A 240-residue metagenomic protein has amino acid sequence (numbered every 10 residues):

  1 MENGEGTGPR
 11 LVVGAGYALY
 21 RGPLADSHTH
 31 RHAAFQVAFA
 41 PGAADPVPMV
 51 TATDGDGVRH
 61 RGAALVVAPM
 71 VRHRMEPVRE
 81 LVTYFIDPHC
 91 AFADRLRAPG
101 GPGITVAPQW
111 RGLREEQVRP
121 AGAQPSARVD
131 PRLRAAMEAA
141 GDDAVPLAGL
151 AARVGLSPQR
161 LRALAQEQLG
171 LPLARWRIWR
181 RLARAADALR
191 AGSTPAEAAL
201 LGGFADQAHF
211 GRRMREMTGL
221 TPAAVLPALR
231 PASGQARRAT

Functional and structural regions predicted by a protein language model:
M1-R160, P172, R190, T194-A208 (+1 more regions): Alpha-helical bundle regulatory/interaction domains
L164-L189, R213, M217-R230: Alpha-helical DNA-contacting segments of helix-turn-helix folds
